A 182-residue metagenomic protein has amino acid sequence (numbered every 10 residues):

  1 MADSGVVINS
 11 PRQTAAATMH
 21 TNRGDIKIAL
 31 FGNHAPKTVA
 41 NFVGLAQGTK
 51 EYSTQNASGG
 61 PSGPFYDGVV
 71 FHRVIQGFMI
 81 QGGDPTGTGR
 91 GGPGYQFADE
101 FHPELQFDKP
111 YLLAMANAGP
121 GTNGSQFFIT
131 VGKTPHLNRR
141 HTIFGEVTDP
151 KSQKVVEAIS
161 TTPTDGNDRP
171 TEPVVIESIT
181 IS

Functional and structural regions predicted by a protein language model:
M1-S182: Cyclophilin-like peptidyl-prolyl cis-trans isomerases
